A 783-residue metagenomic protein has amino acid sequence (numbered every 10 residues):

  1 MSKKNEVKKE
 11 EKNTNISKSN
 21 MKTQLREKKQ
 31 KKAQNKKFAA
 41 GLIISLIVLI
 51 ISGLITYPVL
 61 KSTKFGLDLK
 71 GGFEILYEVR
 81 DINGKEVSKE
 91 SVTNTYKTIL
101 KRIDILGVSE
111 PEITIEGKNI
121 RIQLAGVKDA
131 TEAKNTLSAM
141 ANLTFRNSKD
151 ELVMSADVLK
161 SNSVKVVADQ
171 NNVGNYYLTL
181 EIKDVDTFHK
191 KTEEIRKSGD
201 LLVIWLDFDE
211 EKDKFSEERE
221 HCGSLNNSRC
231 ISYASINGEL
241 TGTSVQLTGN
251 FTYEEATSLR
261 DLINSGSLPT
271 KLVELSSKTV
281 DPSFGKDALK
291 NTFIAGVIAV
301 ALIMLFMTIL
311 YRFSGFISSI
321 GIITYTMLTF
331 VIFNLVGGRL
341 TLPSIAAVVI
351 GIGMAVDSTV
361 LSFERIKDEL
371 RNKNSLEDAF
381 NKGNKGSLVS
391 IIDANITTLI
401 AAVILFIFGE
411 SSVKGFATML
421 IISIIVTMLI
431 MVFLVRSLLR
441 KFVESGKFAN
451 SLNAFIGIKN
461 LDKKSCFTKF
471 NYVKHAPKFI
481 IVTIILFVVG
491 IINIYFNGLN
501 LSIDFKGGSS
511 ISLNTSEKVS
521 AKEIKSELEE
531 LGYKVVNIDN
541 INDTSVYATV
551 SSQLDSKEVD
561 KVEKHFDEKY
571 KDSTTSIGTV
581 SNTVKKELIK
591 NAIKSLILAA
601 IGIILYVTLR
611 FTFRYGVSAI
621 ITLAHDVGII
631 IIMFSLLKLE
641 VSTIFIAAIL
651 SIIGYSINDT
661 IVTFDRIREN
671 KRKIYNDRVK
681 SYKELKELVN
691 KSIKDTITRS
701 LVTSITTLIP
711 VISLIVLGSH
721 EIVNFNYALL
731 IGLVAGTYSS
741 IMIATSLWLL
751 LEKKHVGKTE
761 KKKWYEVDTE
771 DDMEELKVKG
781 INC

Functional and structural regions predicted by a protein language model:
S2-C783: A structural signal for conserved, well-ordered secondary-structure elements that form binding/interaction cores
